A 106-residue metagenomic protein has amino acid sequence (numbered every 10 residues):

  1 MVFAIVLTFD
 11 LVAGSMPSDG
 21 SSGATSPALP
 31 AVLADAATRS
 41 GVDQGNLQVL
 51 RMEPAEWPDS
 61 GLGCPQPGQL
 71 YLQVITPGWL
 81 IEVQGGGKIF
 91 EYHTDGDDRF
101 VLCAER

Functional and structural regions predicted by a protein language model:
M1, M16, D35-T38: Secretory N-termini
M1-D10: Hydrophobic membrane-insertion alpha-helices, especially the h-region of bacterial N-terminal signal peptides
F9-D19: Hydrophobic single-pass membrane-insertion segments
P17, P65, F100-V101: Amphipathic alpha-helical interaction segments
S21-D59: Short, non-transmembrane alpha-helical segments in secretory-pathway proteins
G45-T94: Exposed beta-strand-loop-beta-strand "reactive/processing" segments of non-cytosolic proteins
I89-R106: A short, surface-exposed interaction/processing loop segment used at functional sites
